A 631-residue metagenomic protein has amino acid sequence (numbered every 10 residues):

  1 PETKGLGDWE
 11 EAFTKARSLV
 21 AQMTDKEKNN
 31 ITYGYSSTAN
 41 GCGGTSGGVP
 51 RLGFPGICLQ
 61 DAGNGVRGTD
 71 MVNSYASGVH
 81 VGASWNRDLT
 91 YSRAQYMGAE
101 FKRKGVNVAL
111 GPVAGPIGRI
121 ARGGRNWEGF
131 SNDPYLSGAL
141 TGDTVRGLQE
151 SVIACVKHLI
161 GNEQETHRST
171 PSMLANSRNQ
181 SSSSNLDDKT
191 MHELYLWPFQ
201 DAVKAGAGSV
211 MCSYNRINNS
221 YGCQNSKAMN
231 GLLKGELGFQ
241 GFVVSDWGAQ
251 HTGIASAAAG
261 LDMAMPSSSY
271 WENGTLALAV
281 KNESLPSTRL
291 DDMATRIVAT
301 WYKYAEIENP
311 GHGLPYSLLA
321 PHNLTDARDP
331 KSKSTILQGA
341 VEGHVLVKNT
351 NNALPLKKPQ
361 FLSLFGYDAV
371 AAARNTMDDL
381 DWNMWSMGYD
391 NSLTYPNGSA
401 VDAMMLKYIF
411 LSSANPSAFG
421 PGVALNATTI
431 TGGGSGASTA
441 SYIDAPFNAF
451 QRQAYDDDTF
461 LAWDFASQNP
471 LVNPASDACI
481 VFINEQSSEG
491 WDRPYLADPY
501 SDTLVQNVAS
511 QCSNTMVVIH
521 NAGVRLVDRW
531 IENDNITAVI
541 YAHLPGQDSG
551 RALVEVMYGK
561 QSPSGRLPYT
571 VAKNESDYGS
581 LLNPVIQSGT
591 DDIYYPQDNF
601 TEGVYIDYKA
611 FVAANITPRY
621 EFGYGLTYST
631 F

Functional and structural regions predicted by a protein language model:
P1-F631: Glycoside hydrolase catalytic-domain context in secreted enzymes
